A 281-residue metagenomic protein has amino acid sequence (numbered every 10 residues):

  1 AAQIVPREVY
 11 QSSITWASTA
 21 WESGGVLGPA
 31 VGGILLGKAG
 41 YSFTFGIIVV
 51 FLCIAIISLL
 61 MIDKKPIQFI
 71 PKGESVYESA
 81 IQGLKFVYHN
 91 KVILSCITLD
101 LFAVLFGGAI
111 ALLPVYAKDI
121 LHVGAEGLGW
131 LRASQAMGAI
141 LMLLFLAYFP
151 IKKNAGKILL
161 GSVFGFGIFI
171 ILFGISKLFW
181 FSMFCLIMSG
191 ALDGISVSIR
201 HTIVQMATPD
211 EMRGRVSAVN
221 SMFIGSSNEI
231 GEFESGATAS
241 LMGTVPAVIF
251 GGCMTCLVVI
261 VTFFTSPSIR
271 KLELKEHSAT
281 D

Functional and structural regions predicted by a protein language model:
A1-S23: Cytoplasmic helix-loop-helix junction between adjacent transmembrane helices in 12-TM secondary transporters
P6, K65, P209-R213: Helix-capping/helix-break motifs at membrane-protein junctions, especially on the cytosolic side just before or after
Y10, P71-S75, M212-R213: Cytoplasmic coupling helices
W16-G24, L99, V219-F223: Hydrophobic alpha-helical segments of secondary membrane carriers
W21-S58: Helix-loop-helix hairpin linking two adjacent transmembrane segments in secondary transporters
G40, F45, V49-I54, I81 (+4 more regions): C-terminal transmembrane bundle of multi-pass solute transporters/carriers
K64-T98, D281: Juxtamembrane intracellular "pre-TM" segments in multi-pass secondary transporters
T98-V104: Hydrophobic alpha-helical transmembrane segments of multi-pass membrane transport/permease proteins
